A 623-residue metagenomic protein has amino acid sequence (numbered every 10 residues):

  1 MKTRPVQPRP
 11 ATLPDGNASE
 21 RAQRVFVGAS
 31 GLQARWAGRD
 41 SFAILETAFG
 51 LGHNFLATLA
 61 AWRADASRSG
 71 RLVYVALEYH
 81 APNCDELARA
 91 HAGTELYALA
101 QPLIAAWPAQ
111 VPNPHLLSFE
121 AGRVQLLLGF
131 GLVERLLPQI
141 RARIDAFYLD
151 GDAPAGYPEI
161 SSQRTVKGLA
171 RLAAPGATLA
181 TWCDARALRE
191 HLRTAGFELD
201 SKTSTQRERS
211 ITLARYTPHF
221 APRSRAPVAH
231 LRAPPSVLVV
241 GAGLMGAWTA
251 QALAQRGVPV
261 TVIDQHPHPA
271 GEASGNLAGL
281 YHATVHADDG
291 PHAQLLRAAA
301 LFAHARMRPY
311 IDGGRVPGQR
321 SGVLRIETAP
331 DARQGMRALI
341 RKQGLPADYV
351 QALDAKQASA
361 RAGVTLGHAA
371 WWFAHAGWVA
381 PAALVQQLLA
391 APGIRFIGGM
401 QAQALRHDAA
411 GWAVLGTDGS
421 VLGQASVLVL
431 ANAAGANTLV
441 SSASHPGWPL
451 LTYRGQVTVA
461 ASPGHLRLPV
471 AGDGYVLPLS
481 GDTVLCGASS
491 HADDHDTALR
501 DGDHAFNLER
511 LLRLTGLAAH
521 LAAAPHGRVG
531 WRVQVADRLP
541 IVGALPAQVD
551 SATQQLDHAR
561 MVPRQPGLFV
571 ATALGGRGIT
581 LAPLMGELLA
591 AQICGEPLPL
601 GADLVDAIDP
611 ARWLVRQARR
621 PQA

Functional and structural regions predicted by a protein language model:
M1-A43, L59-L96, A611: Rossmann-like AdoMet
A88-P138: S-adenosyl-L-methionine
A180, D288-A299, I326-A332, W371-Q387 (+3 more regions): Short beta-strand to alpha-helix junction loop
F220-R232, L238-V240, L244-R256, Q265 (+4 more regions): Active-site substrate-recognition segment that forms the wall of the catalytic cavity or substrate channel
A278-R361: Dinucleotide-binding Rossmann-like beta1-alpha1 core, especially the glycine-rich loop that anchors the ADP
A287, G314-R325, Y349-A390, S489-D493 (+1 more regions): Helix-loop-beta segment of a Rossmann-like dinucleotide-binding subdomain
W371-D418, L422-S426, A431, G435-A436: Helical element adjacent to the flavin cofactor pocket in flavoenzyme catalytic cores
L521-A623: C-terminal catalytic lobe of FAD-dependent flavoproteins
